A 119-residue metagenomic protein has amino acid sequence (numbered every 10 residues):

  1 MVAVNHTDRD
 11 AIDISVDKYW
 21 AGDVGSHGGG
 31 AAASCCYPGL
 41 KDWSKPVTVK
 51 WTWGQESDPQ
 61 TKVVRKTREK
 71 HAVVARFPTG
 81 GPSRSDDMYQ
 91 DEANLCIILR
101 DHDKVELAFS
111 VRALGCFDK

Functional and structural regions predicted by a protein language model:
M1-R9: Structural motif
V2, T48-K50, C96: Beta-strand secondary-structure signal
T7, G39-L40, R100: Extracellular/secretory pathway and lumenal proteins
R9-A11, S44, E92-N94: Extracytoplasmic
A11-I14, I97-L99: Conserved short hydrophobic patches within well-ordered secondary structure
I14-D58: Tryptophan-paired
T52-K119: Beta-strand-rich cores of mature extracytoplasmic or soluble domains
